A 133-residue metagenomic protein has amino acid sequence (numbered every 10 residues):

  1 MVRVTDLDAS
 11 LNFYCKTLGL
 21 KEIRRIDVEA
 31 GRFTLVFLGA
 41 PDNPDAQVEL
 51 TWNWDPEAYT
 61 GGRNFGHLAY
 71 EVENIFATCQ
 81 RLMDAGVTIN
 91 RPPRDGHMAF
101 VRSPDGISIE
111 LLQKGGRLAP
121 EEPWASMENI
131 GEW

Functional and structural regions predicted by a protein language model:
M1-D45: Core segments of cupin and vicinal oxygen chelate
V2, L68-Y70: Short, well-ordered beta-strand elements within core beta-sheets of diverse protein domains
I23-I26, F37, Y70, F76-W133: Vicinal oxygen chelate
P41-D45, D55-E57, I75: Short, charged/polar surface micro-motifs in flexible loops or helix N-caps
D45-Q47, S108: Short, mixed charged/polar active-site loops that provide acid/base catalysis or chelate metal/phosphate cofactors
A58-G62: Short, low-complexity disordered segments enriched in Ser/Pro/Gly and basic
R63-H67: Eukaryotic phosphotyrosine signaling hubs
